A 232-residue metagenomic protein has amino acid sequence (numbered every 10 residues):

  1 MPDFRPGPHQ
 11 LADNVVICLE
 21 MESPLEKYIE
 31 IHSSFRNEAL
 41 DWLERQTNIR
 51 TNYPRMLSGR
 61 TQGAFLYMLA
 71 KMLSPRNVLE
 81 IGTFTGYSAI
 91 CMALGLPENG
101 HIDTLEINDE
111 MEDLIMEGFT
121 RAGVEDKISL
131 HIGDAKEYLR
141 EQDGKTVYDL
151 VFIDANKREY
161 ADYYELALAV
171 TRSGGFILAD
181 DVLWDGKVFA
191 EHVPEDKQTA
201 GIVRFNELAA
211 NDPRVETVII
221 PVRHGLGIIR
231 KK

Functional and structural regions predicted by a protein language model:
M1-L150, K157-L178, V182-K232: A short alpha-helical cap/connector motif
